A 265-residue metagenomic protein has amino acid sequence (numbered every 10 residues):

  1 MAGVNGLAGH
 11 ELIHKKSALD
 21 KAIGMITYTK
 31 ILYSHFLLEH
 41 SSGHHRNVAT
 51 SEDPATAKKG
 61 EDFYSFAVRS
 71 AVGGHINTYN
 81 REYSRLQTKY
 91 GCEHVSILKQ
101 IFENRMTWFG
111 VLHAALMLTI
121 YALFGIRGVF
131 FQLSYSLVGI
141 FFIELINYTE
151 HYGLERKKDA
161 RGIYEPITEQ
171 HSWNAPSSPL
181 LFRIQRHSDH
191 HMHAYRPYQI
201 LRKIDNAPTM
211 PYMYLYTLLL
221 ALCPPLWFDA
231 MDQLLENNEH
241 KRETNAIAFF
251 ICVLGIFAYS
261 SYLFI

Functional and structural regions predicted by a protein language model:
M1-G6, D20-I23: Membrane-embedded alpha-helical core segments of multi-pass
A2, L37, W108-L112: Hydrophobic faces of stable alpha-helices that mediate helix-helix packing
G3-V4, A8, A114-A122, E144: Alpha-helical transmembrane segments of multipass membrane proteins
N5-G9, H14, Y79: C-terminal ends of transmembrane alpha-helices and the immediately adjacent extracellular/lumenal or cytosolic loop
H10-H14, A18, A115-I120, R161: Membrane-targeting and insertion segments and their boundary/processing signals
K16-N104, R127, Q132, V138-F264: Cytosolic/stromal cytosol-facing helical appendages immediately following the last transmembrane segment
W108-I120, C252-G255: Core segments of transmembrane alpha-helices that mediate helix-helix packing or line hydrophobic substrate/ligand
G110, Q132-L133: Residue-level recognition of transmembrane alpha-helices in multi-pass small-molecule transporters/permeases
